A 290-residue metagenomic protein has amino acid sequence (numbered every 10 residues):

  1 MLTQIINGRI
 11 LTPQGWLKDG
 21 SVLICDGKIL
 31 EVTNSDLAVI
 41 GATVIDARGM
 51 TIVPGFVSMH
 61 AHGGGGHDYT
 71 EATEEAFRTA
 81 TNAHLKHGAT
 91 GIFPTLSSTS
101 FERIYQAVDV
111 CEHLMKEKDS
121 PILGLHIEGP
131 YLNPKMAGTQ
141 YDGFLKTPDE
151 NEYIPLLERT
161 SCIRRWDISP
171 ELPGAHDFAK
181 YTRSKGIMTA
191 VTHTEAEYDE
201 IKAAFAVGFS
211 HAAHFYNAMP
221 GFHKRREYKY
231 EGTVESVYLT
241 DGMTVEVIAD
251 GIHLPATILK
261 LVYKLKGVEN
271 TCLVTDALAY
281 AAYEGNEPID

Functional and structural regions predicted by a protein language model:
T3-I10, Q14, A38-E74, R78 (+1 more regions): Replace "His-x-His-based motif
G15-I24: A conserved glycine-rich beta-strand in the N-terminal activation segment of trypsin-fold
H62, G66, R78-A107, S120-N133 (+4 more regions): Divalent metal-dependent hydrolysis catalytic cores, especially in the metallo-beta-lactamase
T73-A76, A107-V110, D149-N151, E227-T233: Charged helix-capping and loop-helix junction motifs
T81, Y105-E112, Y153, A179 (+1 more regions): Generic structural signal for well-ordered alpha-helices, preferentially at hydrophobic/aromatic core positions
S100-Q106, E171-P173, G186-Y198, I248-L265 (+1 more regions): Active-site glycine- and acidic-residue-rich loops that bind and position anionic ligands or nucleotide-like cofactors
I127, K135-D149, P155-E231: Divalent metal-binding pocket/active-site signature
E200-D290: Active-site-adjacent C-terminal substructures of enzyme catalytic domains
